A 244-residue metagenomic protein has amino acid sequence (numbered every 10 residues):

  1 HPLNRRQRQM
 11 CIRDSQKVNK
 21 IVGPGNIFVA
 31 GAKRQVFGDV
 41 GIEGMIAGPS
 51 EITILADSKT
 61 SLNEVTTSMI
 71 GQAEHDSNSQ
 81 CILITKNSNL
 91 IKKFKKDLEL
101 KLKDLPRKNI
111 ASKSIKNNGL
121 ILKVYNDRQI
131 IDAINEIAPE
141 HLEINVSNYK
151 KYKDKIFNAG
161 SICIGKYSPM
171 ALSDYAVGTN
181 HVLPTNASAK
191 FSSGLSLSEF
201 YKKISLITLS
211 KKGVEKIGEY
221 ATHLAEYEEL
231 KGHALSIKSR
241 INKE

Functional and structural regions predicted by a protein language model:
H1-I12: Single conserved hydrophobic/aromatic residue that forms the stacking wall/gate of nucleotide- or nucleobase-binding
R6, K20-P24, A30-G31, I42-I46 (+5 more regions): General beta-strand structural signal in soluble alpha/beta enzymes
R6, S15-N19, P24, V40-I42 (+8 more regions): Short coil/turn connectors at secondary-structure junctions
R13-D14, R34-G38, D57-S61, I70-N78 (+7 more regions): Generic secondary-structure signature for well-ordered alpha-helical cores
V18, S79-I84, D104-I115, N145-V146 (+2 more regions): Flexible, glycine/charged-enriched surface loops at secondary-structure junctions
I27-Q129: ALDH superfamily catalytic-core signature
N135-E244: C-terminal core of ALDH-fold dehydrogenases
